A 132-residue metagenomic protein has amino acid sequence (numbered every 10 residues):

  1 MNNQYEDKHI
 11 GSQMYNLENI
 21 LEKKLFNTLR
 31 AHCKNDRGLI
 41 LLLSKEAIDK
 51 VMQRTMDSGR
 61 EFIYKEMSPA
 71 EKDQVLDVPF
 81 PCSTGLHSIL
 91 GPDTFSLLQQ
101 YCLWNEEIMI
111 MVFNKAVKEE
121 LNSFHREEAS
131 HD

Functional and structural regions predicted by a protein language model:
M1-K34, L41, I63-G91: Short Lys/Arg-rich basic patches
H32-P79, T94-D132: Short, basic amphipathic alpha-helical segments that act as recognition/interaction helices in nucleic-acid-binding
